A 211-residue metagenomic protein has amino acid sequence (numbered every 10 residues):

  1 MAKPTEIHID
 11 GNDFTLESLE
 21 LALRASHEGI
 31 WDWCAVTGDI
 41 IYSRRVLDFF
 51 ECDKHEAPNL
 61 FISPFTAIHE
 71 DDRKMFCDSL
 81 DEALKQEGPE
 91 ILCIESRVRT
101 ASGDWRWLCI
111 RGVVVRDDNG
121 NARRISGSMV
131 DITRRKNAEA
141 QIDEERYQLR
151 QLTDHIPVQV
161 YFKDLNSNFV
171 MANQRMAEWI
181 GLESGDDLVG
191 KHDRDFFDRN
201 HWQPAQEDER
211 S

Functional and structural regions predicted by a protein language model:
M1-L21, D71, N121, V130-Y147: PAS-associated C-terminal cap
I9, W33, E139, D198-R199: A generic secondary-structure micro-motif detector that highlights 1-2 residue hydrophobic/ambivalent hotspots embedded
G11-D13, G29, D78-S79, Q141 (+1 more regions): Short acidic/polar alpha-helix capping motifs at helix-coil junctions
N12, L16-L19, E28, I41 (+6 more regions): Generic hydrophobic-segment detector
E28-D32, V160: Short hydrophobic secondary-structure edge segments in sensory/regulatory modules of signaling proteins
D32, V130, D193: Short, flexible micro-motifs
V36-I125, R150-S211: PAS/LOV-family and closely related PAS-like sensory domains
